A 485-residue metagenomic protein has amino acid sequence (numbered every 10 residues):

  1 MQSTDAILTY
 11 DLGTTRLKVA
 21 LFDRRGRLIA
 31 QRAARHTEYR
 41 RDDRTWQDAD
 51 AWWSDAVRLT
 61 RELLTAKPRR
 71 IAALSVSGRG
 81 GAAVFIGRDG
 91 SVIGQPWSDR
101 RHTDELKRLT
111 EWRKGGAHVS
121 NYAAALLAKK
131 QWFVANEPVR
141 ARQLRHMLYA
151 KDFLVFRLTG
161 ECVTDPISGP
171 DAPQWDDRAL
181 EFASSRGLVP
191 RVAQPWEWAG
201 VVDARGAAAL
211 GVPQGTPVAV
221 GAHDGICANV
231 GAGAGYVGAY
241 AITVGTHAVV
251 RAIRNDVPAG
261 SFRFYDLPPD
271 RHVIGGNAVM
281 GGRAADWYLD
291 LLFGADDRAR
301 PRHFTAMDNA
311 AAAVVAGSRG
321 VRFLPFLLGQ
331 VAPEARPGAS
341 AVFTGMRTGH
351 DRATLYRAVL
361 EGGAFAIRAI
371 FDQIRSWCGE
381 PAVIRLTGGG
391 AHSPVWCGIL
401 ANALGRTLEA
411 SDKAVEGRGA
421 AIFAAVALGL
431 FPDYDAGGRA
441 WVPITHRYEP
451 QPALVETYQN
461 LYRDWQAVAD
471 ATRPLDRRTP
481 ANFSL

Functional and structural regions predicted by a protein language model:
M1-Q95, Q143, A207-A208, V212-V220 (+4 more regions): N-terminal glycine/serine-rich phosphate-binding loop of ATP-dependent small-molecule kinases, especially carbohydrate
L12-T14, G115-H223, L328, Y356: Gly/Ser/Thr-rich active-site cleft segment
G26, Q47, A73-G78, Q95-R101 (+9 more regions): Active-site nucleophile and cofactor-binding loops and adjacent substrate-binding regions of central metabolic enzymes
K130, V134-E137, F156-E161, A179-A183 (+4 more regions): A short helix-loop
P173-P268, M280, A391-V395, L400: ATP-dependent carbohydrate kinase catalytic cores
D224-G231, A278-M280, A284-D290, R357 (+4 more regions): Glycine-rich phosphate-binding/hydrolytic loop that grips phosphoryl groups
G294-P301, L430-L485: Acidic, glycine/GT-rich loop-and beta-edge segments that sit at the periphery of enzyme/chaperone cores
G317-V415: Activation-segment/catalytic-loop signature of the eukaryotic protein kinase fold
